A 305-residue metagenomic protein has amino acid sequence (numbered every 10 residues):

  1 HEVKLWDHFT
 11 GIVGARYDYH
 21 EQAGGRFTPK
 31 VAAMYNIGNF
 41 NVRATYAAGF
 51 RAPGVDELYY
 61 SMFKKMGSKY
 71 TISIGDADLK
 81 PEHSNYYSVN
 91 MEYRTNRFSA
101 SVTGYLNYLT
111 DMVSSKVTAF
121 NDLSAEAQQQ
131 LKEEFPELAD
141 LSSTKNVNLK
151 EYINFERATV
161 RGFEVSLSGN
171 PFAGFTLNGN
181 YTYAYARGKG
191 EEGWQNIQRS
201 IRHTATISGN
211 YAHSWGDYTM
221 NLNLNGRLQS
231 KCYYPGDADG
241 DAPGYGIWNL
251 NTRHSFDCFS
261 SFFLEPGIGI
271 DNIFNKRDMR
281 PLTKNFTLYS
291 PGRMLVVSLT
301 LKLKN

Functional and structural regions predicted by a protein language model:
H1-I37, A52, F63-M66, E192: Signature of Gram-negative outer-membrane beta-barrel scaffolds
V3, Y17, G25, A33-I37 (+9 more regions): Residue-level signature of outer-membrane beta-barrel architecture
K4-T10, Y105-Y108, L131-C232: Gram-negative outer-membrane beta-barrel transporters
W6-T10, N36-F40, S84, R94-F98 (+8 more regions): Outer-membrane beta-barrel channels and translocator barrels
G11, A15, F27-V31, G75 (+6 more regions): Hydrophobic, lipid-facing positions within transmembrane beta-strands of outer-membrane proteins
A15-E21, I37-N39, Y46-A52, S61 (+8 more regions): Transmembrane beta-strands of outer-membrane beta-barrel pores
N41, A48-L109, A119-F120, Q128-N170 (+1 more regions): Outer-membrane beta-barrel signature, preferentially recognizing the C-terminal barrel domain of Gram-negative
A47, T176-N178, T182-Y183, N196-N305: Conserved C-terminal beta-signal and adjacent last beta-strands/turns of outer-membrane beta-barrel proteins
